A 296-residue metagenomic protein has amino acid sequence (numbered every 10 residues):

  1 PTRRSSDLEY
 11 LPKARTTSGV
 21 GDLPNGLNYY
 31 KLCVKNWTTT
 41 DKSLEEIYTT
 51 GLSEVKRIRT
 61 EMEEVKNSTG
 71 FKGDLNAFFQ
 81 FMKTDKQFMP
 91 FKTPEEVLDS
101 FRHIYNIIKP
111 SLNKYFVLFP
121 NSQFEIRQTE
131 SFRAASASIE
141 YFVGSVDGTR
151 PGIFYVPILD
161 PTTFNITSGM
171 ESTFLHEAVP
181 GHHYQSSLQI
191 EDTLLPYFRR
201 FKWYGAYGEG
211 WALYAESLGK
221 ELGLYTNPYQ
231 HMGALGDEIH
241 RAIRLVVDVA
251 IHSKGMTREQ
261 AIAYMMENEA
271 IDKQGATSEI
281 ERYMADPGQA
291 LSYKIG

Functional and structural regions predicted by a protein language model:
P1-I295: N-terminal maturation segment of proteins
